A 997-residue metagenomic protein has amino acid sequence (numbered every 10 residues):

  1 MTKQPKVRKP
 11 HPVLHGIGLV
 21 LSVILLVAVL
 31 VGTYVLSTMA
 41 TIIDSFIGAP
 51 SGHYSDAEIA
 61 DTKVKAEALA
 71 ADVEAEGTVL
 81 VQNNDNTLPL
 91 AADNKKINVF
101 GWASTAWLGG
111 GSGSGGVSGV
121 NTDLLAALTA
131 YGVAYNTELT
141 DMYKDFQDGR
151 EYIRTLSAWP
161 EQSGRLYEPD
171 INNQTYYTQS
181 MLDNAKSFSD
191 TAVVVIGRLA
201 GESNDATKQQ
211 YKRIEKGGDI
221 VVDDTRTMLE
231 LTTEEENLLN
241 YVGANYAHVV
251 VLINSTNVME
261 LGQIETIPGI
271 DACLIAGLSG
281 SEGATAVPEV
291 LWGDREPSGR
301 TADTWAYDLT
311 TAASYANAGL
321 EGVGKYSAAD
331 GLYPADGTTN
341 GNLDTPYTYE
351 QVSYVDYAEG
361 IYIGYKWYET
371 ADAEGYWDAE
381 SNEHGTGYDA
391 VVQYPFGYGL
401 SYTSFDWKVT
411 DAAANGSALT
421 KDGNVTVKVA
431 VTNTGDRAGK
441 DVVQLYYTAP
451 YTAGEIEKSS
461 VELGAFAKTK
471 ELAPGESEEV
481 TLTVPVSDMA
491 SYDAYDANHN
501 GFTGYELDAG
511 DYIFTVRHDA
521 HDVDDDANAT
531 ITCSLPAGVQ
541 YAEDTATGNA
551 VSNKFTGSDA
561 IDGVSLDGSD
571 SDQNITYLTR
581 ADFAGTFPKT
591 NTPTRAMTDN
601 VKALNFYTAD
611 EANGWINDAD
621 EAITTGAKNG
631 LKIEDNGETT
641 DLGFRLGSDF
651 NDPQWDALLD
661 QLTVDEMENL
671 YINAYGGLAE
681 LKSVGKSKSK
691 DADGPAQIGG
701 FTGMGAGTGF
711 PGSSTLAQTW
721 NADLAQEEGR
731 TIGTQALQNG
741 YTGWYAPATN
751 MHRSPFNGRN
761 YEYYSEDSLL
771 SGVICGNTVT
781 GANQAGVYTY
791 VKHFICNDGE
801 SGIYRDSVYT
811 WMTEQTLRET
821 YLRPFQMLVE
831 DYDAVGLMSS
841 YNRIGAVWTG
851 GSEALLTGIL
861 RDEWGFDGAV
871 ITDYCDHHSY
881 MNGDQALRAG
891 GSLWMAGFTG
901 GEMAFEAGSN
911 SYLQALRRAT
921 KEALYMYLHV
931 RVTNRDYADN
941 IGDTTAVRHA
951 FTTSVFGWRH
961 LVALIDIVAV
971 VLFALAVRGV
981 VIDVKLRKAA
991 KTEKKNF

Functional and structural regions predicted by a protein language model:
M1-G501, Y505-D522, F555-F997: Glycoside hydrolase catalytic-domain context in secreted enzymes
V523-V551: Short beta-strand elements
